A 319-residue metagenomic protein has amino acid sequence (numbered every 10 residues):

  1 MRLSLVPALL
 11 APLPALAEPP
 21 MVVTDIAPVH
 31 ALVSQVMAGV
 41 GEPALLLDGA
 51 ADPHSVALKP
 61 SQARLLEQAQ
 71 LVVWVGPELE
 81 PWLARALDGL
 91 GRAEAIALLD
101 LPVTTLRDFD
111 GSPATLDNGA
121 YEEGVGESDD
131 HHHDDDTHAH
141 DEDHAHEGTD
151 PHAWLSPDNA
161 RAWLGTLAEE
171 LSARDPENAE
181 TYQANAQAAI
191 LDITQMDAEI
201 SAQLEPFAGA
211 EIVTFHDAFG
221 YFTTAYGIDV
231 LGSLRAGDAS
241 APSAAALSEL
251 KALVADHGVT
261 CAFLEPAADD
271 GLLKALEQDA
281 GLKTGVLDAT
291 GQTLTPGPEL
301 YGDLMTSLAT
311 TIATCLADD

Functional and structural regions predicted by a protein language model:
M1-L16: Gram-negative bacterial Sec-dependent N-terminal signal peptides
E18-D319: Extracytoplasmic metal-acquisition and chelation regions
